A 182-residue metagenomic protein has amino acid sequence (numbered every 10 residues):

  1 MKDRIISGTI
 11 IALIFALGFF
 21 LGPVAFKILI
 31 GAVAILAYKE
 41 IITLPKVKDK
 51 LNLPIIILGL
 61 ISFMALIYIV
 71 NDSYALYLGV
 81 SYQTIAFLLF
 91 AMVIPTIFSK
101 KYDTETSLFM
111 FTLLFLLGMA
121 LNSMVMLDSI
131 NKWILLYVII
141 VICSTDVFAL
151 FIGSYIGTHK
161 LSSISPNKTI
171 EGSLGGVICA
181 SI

Functional and structural regions predicted by a protein language model:
M1-S163, N167-T169, S173-I182: Membrane-embedded alpha-helical bundles of polytopic integral membrane proteins
